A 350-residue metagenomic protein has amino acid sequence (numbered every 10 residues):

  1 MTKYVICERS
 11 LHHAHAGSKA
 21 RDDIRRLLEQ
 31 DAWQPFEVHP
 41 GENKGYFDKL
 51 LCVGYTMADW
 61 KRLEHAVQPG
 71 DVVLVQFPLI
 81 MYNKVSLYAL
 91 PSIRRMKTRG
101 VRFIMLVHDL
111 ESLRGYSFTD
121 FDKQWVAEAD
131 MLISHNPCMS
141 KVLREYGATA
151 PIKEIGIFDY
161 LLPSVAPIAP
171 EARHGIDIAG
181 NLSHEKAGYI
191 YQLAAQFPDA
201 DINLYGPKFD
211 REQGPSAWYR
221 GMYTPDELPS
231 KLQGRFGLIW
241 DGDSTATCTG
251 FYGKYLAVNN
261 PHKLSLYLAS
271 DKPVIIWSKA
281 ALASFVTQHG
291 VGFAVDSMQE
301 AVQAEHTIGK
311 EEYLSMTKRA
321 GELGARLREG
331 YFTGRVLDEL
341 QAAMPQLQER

Functional and structural regions predicted by a protein language model:
I6-D22, I80-N83, E185: A short, glycine/small-residue-rich beta-strand->loop->alpha-helix junction that serves as a flexible
H15, D296-A304, G309-R350: A charged, aromatic-enriched C-terminal amphipathic alpha-helix characteristic of glycosyltransferases across folds
S18-D31, K263: Short amphipathic alpha-helix
F47-K141: Extended catalytic core of nucleotide-activated donor transferases of GT-like folds
A89, Y160-Q233: Conserved catalytic-core segment of nucleotide-activated headgroup transferases in glycan assembly
D130-L143, A148-S164: Donor nucleotide-sugar binding/catalytic pocket of nucleotide-sugar-dependent glycosyltransferases
S230-S270, I276-S284: Nucleotide-sugar-dependent
H289-V295: A short acidic/histidine/glycine-rich donor-binding loop in glycosyltransferase catalytic cores
